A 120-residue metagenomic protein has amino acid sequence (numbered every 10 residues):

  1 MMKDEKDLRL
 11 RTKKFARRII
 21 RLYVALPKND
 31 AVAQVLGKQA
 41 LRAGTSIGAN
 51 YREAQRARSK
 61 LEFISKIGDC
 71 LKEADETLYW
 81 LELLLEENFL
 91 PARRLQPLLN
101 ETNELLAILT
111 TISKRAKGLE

Functional and structural regions predicted by a protein language model:
M1-E120: Short, C-terminally biased terminal segments at protein or domain edges
